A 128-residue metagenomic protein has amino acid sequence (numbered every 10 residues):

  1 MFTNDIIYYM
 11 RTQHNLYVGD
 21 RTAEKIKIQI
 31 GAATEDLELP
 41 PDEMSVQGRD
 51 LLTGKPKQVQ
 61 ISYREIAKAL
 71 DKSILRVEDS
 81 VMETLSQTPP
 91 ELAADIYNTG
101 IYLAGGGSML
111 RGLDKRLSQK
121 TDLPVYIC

Functional and structural regions predicted by a protein language model:
M1-D71, L75, M82, S86: Phosphate-binding glycine-rich/basic clefts of nucleotide- and phosphate-handling proteins, predominantly
N15-V18, A93, I127-C128: Short, surface-exposed helix-loop/turn micro-motifs enriched in polar/charged residues
E38, Y97, Q119-T121: Short flexible coil/turn linkers enriched for glycine and charged/polar residues that connect secondary-structure
L70, G100-A104, Y126: Short, glycine/charged-rich beta-strand-loop motifs at protein surfaces that mediate ligand recognition and catalysis
K72-L75, D79, R111, K115: Feature representing long, continuous alpha-helical segments
E83-E91, Q119: Conserved helix-loop functional segments at active or binding sites
A93-L117: Glycine-rich phosphate-binding loops at beta-strand->alpha-helix junctions
K115-C128: Conserved phosphate-binding/catalytic loops in two-lobed NTP-binding clefts
